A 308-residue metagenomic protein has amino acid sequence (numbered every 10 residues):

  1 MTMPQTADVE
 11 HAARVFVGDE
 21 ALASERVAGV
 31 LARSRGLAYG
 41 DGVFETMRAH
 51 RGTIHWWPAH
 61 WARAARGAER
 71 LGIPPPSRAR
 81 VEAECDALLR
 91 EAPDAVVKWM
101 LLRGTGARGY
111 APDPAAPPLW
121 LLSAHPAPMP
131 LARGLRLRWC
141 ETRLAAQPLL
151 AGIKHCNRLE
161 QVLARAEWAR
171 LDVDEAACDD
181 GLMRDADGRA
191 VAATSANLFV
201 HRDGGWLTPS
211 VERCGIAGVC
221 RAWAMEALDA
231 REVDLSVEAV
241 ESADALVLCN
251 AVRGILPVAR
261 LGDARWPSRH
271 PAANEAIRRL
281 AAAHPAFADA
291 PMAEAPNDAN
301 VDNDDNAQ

Functional and structural regions predicted by a protein language model:
T2-R90, L102, A107, A111-D298 (+1 more regions): Helix-start/capping segments and mature chain N-termini
